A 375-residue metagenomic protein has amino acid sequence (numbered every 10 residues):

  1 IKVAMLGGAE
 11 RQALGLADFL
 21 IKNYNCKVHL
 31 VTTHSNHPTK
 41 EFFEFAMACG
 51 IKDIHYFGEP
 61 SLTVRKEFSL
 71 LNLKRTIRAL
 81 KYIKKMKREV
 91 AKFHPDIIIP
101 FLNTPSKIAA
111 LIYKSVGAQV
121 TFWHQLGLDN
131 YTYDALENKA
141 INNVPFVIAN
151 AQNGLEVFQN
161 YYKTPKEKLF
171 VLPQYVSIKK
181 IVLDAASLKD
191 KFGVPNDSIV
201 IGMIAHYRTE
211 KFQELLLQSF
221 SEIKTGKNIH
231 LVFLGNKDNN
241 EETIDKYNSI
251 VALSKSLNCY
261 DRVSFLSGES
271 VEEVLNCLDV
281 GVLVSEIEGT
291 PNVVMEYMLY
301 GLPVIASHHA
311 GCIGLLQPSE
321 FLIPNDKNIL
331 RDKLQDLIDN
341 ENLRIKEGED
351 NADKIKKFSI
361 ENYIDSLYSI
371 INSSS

Functional and structural regions predicted by a protein language model:
I1-G7, F19, N23-L73: N-terminal strand-loop element at the rim of the active site of nucleotide-sugar-dependent glycosyltransferases
E10-D18, I199, R208-E222, D245: A conserved mid-protein helix/loop that constitutes part of the nucleotide-sugar donor-binding site
D53, I244-G268: Nucleotide-activated donor-binding/catalytic signature segment of Leloir-type glycosyltransferases, i.e., the conserved
A79-Y82, P100-S106: Short His-centered aromatic/hydrophobic patch
I181-V194, S249-I250, L343, S366: A short helix/loop element that forms part of the nucleotide-sugar donor recognition site in Leloir-type
E286: Aromatic "clamp/platform" in nucleotide-sugar-dependent glycosyltransferases that forms part of the donor/acceptor
P303-A306: Short hydrophobic beta-strand element within catalytic cores of glycosyltransferases and related nucleotide-activated
P318-N328, D336-N342: Conserved acidic donor-binding segment of nucleotide-sugar-dependent glycosyltransferases
